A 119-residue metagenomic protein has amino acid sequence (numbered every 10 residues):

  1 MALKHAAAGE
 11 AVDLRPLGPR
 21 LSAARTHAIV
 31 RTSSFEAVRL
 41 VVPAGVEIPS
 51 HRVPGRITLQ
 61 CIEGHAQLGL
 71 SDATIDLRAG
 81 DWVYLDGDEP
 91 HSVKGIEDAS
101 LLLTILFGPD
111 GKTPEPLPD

Functional and structural regions predicted by a protein language model:
M1-E36, L117-D119: A short, N-terminal "cap"/entry segment at the start of jelly-roll beta-barrel domains of the cupin/DSBH fold
A23, E36-V53: Conserved short histidine dyad/triad with adjacent acidic residue
V41, R52-Q67: Short, conserved beta-strand element in jelly-roll/cupin
E47-P49, V83, G87-S92: Histidine-centered metal-chelating micro-motifs
I62-E63, R78-A79, E97: A cytosolic small-molecule/anion-sensing beta-strand core signal
D72-D88: Short acidic-glycine-tyrosine-enriched beta hairpin
G87-D110: Ligand-binding loop in jelly-roll beta-barrel domains
P109-D119: Short, charged, intrinsically disordered terminal tails
